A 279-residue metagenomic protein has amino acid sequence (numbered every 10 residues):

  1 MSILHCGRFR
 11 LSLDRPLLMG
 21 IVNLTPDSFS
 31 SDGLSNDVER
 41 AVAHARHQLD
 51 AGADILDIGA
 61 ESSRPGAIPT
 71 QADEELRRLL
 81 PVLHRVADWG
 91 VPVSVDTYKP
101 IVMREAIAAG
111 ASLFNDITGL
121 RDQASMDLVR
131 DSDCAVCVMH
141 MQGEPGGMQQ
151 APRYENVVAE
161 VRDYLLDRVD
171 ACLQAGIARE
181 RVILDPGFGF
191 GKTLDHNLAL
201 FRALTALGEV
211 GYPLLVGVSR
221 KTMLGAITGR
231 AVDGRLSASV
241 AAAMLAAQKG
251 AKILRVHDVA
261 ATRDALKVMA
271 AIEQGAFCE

Functional and structural regions predicted by a protein language model:
M1-P26, G176-I177, E273-E279: N-terminal amphipathic alpha-helix/helix-capping segment at the start of soluble metabolic enzymes
C6, L13, S30-H44, S63-R85 (+5 more regions): Active-site-adjacent loop and "lid" segments of alpha/beta metabolic enzymes
M19, A53, P92, S112 (+1 more regions): Hydrophobic "anchor" residues on beta-strands that sit immediately upstream of conserved functional sites
T25, G59-S62: Short, basic/glycine-rich phosphate-binding loops at helix/coil junctions that contact nucleotide phosphates
D27, G187-G189: Short strand-loop junctions, especially beta-strand C-caps/beta-turns that link beta-sheets to coils or alpha-helices
A43-G59: Catalytic domains of carbohydrate-active enzymes, especially glycoside hydrolases
D50, V91, R168-R181: Phosphate/pyrophosphate-binding loops at sites that engage ATP/ADP/AMP, CoA/4′-phosphopantetheine, polyphosphate
